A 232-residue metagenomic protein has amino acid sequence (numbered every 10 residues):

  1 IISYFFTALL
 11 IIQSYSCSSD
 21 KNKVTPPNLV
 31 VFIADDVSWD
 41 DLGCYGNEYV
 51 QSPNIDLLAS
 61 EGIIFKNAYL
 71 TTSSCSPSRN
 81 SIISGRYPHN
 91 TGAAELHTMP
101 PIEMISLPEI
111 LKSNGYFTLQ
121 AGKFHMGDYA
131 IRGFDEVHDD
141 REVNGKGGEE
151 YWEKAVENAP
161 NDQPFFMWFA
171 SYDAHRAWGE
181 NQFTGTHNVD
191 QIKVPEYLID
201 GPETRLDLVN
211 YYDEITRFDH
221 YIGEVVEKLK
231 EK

Functional and structural regions predicted by a protein language model:
I1-A8: Sec-dependent signal peptide recognition, specifically the positively charged N-region followed immediately by
F6, Y15-K232: Formylglycine-dependent sulfatase
